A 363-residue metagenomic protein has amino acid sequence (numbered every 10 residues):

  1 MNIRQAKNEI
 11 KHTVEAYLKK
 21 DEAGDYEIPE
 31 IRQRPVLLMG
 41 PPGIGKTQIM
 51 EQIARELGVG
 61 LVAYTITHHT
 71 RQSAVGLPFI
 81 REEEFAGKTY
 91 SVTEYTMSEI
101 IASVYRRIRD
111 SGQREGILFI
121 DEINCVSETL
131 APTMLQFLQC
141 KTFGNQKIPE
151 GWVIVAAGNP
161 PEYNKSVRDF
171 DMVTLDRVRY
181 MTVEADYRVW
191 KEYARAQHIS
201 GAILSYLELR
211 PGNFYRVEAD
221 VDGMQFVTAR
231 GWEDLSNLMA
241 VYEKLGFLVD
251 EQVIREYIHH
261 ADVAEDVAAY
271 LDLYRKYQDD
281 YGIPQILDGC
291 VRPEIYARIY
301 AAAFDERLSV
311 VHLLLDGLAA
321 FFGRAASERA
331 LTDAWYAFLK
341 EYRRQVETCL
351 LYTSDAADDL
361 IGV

Functional and structural regions predicted by a protein language model:
M1-S205: AAA+ P-loop NTPase catalytic core and its hallmark functional loops
S91-T93, A229, D359: Conformational gate/switch positions in structured elements
Q197-I254: Conserved AAA+ ATPase small/helical "lid" subdomain
R255-L351: Extended alpha-helical coiled-coil/bundle linker/stalk regions that scaffold oligomerization and domain organization
Y352-D359: Conserved small/polar residues in nucleotide/adenosyl-binding loops
